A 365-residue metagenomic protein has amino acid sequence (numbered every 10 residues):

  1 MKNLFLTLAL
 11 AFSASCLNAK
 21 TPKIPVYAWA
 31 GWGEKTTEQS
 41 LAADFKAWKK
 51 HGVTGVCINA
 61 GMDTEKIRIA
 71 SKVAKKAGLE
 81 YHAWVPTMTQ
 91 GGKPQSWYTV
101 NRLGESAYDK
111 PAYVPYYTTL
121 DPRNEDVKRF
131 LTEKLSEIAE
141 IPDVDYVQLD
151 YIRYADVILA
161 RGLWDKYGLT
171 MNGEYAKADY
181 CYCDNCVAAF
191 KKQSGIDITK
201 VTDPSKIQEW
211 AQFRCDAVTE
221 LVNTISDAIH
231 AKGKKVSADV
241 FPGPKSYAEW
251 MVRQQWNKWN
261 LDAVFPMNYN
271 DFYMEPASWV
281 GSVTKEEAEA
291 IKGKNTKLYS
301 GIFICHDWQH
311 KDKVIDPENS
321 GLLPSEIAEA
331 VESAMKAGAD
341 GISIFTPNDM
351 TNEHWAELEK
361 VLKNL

Functional and structural regions predicted by a protein language model:
A9-N18: Hydrophobic h-region of N-terminal signal peptides that target proteins for export in Gram-negative bacteria
K20-A43, A238-P242, C305: Boundary/entry segment of secreted carbohydrate-active catalytic domains
E34-M62, I141-D145, W256-V264, S333-G341: Catalytic domains of carbohydrate-active enzymes, especially glycoside hydrolases
T36-D44, E65-R68, G92-K93, P242-W256 (+2 more regions): Alpha-helical scaffolding within the catalytic cores of extracellular/periplasmic polymer-degrading hydrolases
D44-W48, T54-K93, E209-G233: Aromatic-lined substrate-binding rim segments of carbohydrate-active enzymes
S71, E80-I141, P317-G321, S325-A330: Active-site-adjacent "subsite" loops/lids of carbohydrate-active enzymes
Y113-L261, Y269-A277: Polysaccharide-binding and catalytic clefts of secreted carbohydrate-active enzymes
F265-W279, T296-L365: Substrate-binding cleft of secreted/luminal carbohydrate-active enzymes
